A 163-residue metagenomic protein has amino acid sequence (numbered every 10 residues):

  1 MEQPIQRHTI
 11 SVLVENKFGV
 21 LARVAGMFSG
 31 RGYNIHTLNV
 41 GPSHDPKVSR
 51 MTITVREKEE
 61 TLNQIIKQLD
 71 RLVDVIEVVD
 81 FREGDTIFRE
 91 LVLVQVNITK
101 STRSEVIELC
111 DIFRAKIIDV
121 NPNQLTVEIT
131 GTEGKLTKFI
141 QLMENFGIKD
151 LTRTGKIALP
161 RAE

Functional and structural regions predicted by a protein language model:
M1-R50, T54-E163: Long, contiguous binding/interaction regions
